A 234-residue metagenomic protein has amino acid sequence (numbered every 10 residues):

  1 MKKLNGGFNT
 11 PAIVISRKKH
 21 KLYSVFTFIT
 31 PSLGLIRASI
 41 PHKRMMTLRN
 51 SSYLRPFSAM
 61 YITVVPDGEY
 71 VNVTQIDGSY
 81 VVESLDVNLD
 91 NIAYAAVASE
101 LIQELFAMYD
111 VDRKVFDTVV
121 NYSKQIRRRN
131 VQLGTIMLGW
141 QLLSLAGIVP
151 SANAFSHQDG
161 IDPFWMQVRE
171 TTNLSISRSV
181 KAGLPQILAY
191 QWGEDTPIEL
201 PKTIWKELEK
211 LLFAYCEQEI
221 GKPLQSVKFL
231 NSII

Functional and structural regions predicted by a protein language model:
M1-S24, I29-I234: Non-catalytic alpha-helical scaffolds and adjoining flexible linkers that form interface surfaces for assembly
